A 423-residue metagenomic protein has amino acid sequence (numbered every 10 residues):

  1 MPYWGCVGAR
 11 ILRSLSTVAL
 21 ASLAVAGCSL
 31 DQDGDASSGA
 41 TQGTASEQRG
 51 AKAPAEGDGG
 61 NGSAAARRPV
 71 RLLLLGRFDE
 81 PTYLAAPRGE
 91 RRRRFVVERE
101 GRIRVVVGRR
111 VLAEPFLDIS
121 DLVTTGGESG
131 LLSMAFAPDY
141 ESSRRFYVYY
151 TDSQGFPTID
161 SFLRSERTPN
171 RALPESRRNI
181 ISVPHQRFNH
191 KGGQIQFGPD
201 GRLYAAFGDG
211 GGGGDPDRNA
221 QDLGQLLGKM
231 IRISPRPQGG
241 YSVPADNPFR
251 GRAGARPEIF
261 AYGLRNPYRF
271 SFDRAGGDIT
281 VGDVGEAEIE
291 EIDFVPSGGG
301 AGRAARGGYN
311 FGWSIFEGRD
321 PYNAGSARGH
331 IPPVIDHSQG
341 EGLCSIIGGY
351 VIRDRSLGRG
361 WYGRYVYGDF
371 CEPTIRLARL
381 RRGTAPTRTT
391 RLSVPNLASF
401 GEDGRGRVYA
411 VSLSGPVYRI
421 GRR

Functional and structural regions predicted by a protein language model:
W4-V18: Bacterial N-terminal signal peptides that target proteins for export
V25-G27: C-terminal motif of bacterial Sec signal peptides marking the signal peptidase cleavage site
L30-G34, G39, G43, E47-G214 (+5 more regions): Acidic, Gly/Ser/Thr-rich repeat motifs that build Ca2+-stabilized beta-propeller blades
E114-G127, E175-K191, P237-F260, Y309-E341: Surface-exposed loop and turn segments in beta-propeller and other repeat-based domains that flank or scaffold
I159-R167, N219-P235, P296: Beta-propeller blade signature
G213-Q225, Y241-S242: Acidic/polar, solvent-exposed loop segments in beta-strand-rich repeat domains
A253-E291, V295-G299: Repeat-solenoid scaffold signature
T384-G404: Conserved blade-ending motifs and adjacent loop-strand segments that build the rim/top face of beta-propeller domains
